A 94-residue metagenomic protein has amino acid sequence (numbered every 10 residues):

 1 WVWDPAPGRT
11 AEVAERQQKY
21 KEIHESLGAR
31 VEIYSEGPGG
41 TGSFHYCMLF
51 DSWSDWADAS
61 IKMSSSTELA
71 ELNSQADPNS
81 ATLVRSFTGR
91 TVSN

Functional and structural regions predicted by a protein language model:
W1-N94: Short S/T/G/P-rich N-terminal loop/turn motif that feeds into the first structured element of a domain
